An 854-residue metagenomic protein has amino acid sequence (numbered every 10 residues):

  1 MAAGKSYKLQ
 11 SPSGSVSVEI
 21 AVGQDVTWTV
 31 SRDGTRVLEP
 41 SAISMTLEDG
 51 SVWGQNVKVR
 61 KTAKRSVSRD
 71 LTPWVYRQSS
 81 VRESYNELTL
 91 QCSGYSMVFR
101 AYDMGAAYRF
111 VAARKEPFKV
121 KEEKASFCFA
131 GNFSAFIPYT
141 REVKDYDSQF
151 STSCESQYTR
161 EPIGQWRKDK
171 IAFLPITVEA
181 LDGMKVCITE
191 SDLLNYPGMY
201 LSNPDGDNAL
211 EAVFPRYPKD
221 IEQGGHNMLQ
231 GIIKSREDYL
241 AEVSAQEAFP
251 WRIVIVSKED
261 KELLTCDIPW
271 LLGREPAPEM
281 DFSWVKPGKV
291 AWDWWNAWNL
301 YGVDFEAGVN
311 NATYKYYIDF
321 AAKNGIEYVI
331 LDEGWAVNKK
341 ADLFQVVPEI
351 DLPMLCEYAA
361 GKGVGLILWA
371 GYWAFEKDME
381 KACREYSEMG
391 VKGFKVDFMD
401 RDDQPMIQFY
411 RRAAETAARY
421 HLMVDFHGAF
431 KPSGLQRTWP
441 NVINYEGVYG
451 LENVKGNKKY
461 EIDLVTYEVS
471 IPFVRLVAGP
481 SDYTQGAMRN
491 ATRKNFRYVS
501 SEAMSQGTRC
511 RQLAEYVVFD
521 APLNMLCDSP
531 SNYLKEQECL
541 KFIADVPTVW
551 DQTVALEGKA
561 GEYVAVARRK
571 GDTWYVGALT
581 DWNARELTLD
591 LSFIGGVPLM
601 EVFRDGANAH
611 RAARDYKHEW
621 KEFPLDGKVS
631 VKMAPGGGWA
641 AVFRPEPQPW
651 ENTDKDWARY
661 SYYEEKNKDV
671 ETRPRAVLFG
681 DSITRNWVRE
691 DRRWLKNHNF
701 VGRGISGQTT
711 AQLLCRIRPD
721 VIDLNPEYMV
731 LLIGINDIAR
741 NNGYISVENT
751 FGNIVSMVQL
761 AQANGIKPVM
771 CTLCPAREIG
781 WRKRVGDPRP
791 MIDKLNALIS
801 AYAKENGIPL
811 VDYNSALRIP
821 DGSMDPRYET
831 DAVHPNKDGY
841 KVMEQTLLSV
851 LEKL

Functional and structural regions predicted by a protein language model:
K5-G273: N-terminal accessory beta-strand-rich subdomains and adjacent acidic, glycine-rich linkers that precede catalytic cores
L331-T508: Aromatic- and carboxylate-enriched substrate-binding clefts and catalytic-loop regions of carbohydrate-active enzymes
D528-Y575, L579, H610-R614: Glycan-recognition and catalytic regions of carbohydrate-active enzymes
K559-L599, W639-A641: Carbohydrate-binding surface patches
W620-P647: C-terminal beta-strand-rich structural cap/linker in extracellular carbohydrate-active enzymes
Q648-F679, T684-W694, D723-L724, E852-L854: N-terminal secretory targeting modules
L678, T684-R703, T710-G752, C774-G780: Oxyanion-hole/transition-state-stabilizing segment in secreted/luminal serine hydrolases and related acyltransferases
C774-L854: Catalytic His-Asp segment of secreted/periplasmic serine-dependent ester chemistry enzymes
